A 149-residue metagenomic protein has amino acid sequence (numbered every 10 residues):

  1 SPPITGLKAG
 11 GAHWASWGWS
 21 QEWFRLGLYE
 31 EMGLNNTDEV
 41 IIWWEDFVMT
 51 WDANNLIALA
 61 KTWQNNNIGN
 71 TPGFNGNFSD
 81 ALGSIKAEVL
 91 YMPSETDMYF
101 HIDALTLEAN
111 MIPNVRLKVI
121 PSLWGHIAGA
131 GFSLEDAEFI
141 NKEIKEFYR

Functional and structural regions predicted by a protein language model:
S1-F47: Alpha/beta-hydrolase-fold enzymes
D52-N55: Long, compositionally biased charged/polar accessory segments in the mid-to-C-terminal portions of proteins
A58-A81: Active-site nucleophile elbow and catalytic-triad environment of alpha/beta-hydrolase enzymes
N65-N67, M98-H101, G125-A128: Flexible loop/turn segments at secondary-structure boundaries
G73-F74, M98-A104: Conserved alpha/beta-hydrolase "acid-adjacent" motif
L82-K86, N110-P113: Short, conserved loop/helix-junction motifs that constitute active-site signature segments in enzyme catalytic cores
I85, Y91-P93: Short beta-strand/loop motif that positions the catalytic acidic residue of the alpha/beta-hydrolase fold
T106, N110, N114-R149: Catalytic active-site module of serine/aspartate enzymes centered on a nucleophile-bearing elbow/loop
